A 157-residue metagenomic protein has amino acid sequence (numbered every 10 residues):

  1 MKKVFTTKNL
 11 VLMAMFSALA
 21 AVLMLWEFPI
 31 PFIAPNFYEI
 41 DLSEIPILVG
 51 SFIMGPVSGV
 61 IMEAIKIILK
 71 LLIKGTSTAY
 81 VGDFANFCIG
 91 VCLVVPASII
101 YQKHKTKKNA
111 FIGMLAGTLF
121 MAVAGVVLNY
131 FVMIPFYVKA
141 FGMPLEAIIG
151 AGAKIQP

Functional and structural regions predicted by a protein language model:
M1-P157: Loop-helix junctions at membrane interfaces
